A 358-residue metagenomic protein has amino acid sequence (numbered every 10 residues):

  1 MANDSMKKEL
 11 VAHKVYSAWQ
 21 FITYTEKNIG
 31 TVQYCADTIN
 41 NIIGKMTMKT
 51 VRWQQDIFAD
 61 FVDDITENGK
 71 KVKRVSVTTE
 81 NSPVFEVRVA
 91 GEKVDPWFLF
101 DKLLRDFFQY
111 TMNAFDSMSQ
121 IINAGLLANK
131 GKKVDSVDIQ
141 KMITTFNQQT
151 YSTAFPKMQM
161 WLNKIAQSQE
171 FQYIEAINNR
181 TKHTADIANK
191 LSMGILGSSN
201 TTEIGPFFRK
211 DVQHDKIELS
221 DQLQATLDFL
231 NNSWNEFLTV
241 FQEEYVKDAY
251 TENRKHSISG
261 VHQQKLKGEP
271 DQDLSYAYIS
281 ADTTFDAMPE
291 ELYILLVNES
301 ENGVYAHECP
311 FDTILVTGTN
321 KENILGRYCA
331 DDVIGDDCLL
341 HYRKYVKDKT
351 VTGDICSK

Functional and structural regions predicted by a protein language model:
M1-Q109, S119-K358: Acidic, Ser/Thr/Gly/Pro-rich intrinsically disordered interaction regions
